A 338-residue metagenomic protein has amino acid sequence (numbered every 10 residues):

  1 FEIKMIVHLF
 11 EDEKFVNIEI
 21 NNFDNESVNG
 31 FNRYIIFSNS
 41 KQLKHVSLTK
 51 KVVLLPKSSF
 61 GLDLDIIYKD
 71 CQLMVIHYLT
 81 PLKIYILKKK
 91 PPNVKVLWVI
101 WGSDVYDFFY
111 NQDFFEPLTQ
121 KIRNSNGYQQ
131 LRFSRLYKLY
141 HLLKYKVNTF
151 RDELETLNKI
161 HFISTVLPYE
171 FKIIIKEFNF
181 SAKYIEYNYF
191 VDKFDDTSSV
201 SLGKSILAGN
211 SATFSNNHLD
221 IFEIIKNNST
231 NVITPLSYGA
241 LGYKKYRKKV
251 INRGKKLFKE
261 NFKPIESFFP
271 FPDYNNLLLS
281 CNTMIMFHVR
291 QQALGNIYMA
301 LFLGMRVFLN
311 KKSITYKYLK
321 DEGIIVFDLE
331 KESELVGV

Functional and structural regions predicted by a protein language model:
N17-I18, T213-N227: A conserved mid-protein helix/loop that constitutes part of the nucleotide-sugar donor-binding site
L64-K83, K95-W101, T283: Short N-terminal targeting/anchoring amphipathic segment
L73-V75, P91-S134: Active-site proximal beta-strand in glycosyltransferases
E116-F162: Membrane-proximal helix-turn-helix segments that form the acceptor-binding/catalytic region of lipid-linked
L154-T165, E170-F190: Helix-loop-beta element that forms the nucleotide-linked donor phosphate-binding surface in glycosyltransferases
D196-N216, V232-T234: Conserved donor-binding/catalytic core segment of Leloir-type glycosyltransferases
R247-F268: Nucleotide-activated donor-binding/catalytic signature segment of Leloir-type glycosyltransferases, i.e., the conserved
N276-V289: Acidic donor-binding loop of glycosyltransferase active sites
